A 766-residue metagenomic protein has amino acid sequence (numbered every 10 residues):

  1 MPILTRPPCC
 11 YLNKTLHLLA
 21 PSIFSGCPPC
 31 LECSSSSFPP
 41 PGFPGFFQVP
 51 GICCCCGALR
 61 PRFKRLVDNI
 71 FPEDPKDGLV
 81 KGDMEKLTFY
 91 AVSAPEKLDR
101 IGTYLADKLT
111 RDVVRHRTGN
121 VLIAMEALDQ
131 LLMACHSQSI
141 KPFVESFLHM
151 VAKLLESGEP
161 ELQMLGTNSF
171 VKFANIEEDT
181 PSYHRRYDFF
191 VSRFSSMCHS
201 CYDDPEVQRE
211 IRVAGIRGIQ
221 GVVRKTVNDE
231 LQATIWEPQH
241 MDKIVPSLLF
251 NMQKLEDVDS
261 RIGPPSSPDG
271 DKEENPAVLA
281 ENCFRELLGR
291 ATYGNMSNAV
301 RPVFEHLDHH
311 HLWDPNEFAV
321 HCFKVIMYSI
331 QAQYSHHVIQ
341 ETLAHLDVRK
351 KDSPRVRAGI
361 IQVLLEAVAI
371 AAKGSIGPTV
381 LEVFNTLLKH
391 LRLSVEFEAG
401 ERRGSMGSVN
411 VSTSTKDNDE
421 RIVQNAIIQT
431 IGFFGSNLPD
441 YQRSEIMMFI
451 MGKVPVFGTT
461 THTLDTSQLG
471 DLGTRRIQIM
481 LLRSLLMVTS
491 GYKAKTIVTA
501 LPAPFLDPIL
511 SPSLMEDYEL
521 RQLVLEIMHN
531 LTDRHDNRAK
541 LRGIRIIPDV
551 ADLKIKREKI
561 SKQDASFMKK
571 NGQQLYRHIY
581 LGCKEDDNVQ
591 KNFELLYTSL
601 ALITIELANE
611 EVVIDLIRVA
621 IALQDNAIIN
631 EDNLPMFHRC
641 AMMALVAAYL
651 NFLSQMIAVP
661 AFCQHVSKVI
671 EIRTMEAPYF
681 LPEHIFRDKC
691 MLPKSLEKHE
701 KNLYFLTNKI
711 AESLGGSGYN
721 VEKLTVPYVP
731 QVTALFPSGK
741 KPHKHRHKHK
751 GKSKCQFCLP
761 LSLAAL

Functional and structural regions predicted by a protein language model:
P2-R111, R117: N-terminal "cap/leader" segments of large eukaryotic alpha-helical scaffolds
T5, Q48-C56, L87-L98, V113-R117 (+23 more regions): HEAT/armadillo-like alpha-solenoid scaffolds in large eukaryotic assembly and transport factors
T15, R62, L66, Y104 (+8 more regions): Charge-rich, solvent-exposed alpha-helical interaction surfaces
P39-P44, P72-T88, I101-K108, R117-L132 (+19 more regions): HEAT-repeat alpha-solenoid elements in large eukaryotic scaffold proteins
D68, T110, D129, V151-A152 (+6 more regions): Amphipathic alpha-helical repeat scaffolds
E159-N168, Y202-V207, N251-G263, D314-C322 (+6 more regions): Charged/polar, low-hydrophobicity segments characteristic of intrinsically disordered regions and flexible loops
D440, G458-F757: Eukaryotic scaffolding regions of large macromolecular assemblies
